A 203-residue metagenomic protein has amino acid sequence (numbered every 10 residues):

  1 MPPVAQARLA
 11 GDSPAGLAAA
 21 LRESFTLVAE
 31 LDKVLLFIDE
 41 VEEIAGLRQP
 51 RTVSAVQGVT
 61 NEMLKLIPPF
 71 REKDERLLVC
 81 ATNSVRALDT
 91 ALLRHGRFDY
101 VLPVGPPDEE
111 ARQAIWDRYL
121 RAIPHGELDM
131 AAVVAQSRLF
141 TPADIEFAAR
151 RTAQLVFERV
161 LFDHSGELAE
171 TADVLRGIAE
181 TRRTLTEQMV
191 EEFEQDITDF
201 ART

Functional and structural regions predicted by a protein language model:
M1-V134, F140: Walker A/P-loop NTP-binding motif of AAA+ ATPase domains
T26, A135, F140-F147, R159-T203: C-terminal engagement/docking regions of AAA+ P-loop ATPases
I38-A45, C80, D129, R150 (+2 more regions): Flexible domain-boundary/linker segments
E62, L66, I115, A148-R151 (+2 more regions): Generic recognition of well-ordered alpha-helical segments
A114, L128-A131, Q154, L168 (+2 more regions): Phosphate-binding and hydrolysis-coupling loops of NTP-dependent motor/remodeling domains
I123-P124, V156-F157, L185: A short hydrophobic/aromatic micro-motif that marks alpha-helical segments and, especially, helix-coil
R151-R159: Amphipathic alpha-helical interface segments
